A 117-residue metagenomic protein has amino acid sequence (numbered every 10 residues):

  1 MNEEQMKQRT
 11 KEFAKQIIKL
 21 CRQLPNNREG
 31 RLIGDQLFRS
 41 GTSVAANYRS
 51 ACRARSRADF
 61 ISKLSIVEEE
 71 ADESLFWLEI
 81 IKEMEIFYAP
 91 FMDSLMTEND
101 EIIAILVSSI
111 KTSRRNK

Functional and structural regions predicted by a protein language model:
M1-K117: Short, C-terminally biased terminal segments at protein or domain edges
